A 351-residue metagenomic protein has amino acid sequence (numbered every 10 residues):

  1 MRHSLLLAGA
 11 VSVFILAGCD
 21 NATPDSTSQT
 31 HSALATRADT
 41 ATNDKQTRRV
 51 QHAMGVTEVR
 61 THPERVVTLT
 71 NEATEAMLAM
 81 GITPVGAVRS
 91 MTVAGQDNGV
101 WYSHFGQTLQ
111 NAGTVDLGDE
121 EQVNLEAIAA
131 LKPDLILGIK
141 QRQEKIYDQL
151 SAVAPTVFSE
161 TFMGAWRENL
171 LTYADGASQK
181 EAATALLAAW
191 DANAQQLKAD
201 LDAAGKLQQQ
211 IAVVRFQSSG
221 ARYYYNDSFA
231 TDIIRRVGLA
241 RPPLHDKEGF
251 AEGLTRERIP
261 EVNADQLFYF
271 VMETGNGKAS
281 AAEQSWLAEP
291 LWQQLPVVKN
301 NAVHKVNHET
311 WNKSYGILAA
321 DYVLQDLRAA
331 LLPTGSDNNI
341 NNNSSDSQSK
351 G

Functional and structural regions predicted by a protein language model:
M1-L7: Bacterial N-terminal signal peptides that target proteins for export
I15-G18: C-terminal motif of bacterial Sec signal peptides marking the signal peptidase cleavage site
D20-T42: Short, low-complexity, disordered segments immediately C-terminal to signal peptides in bacterial exported proteins
R65-T68, A73-M77, T184-A240, L244: Basic- and aromatic-lined ligand-binding clefts that recognize polyanionic substrates
T74-L125: A short, structured surface patch at a secondary-structure boundary
M91-D97, Q143-K145, S159-T172, Q208-T231 (+1 more regions): Extracytoplasmic ligand-binding site segments that recognize negatively charged/polar headgroups
L125-A127, K132-L137, P155, N263-L267: Proline-aspartate-enriched helix->loop->beta-strand connector
A204, D265-G351: Structured C-terminal subdomain patch of bacterial secreted/periplasmic proteins
